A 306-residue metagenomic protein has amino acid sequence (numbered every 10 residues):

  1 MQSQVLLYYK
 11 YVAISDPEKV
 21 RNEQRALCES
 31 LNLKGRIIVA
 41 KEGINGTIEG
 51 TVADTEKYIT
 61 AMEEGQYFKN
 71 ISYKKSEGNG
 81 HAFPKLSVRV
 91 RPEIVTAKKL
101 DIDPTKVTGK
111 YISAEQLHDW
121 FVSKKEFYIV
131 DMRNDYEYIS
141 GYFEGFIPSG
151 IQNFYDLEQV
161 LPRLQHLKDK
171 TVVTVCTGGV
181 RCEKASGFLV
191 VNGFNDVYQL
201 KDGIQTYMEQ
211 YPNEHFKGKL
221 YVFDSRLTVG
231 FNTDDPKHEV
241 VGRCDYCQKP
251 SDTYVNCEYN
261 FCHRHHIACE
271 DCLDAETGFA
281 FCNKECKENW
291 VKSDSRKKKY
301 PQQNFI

Functional and structural regions predicted by a protein language model:
Q2-K110, N134-T171, V180-I306: Rhodanese-like catalytic fold shared by cysteine-dependent sulfurtransferases and DSP/PTP-type phosphatases
V107-V122: Internal catalytic-core helix/loop-beta-alpha segment that presents or stabilizes conserved functional determinants
I129-D131: Structural scaffold elements adjacent to functional motifs in cytosolic proteins
T177: Substrate-contacting helices/loops that form the catalytic groove of nucleic-acid and nucleotide-polymer processing
